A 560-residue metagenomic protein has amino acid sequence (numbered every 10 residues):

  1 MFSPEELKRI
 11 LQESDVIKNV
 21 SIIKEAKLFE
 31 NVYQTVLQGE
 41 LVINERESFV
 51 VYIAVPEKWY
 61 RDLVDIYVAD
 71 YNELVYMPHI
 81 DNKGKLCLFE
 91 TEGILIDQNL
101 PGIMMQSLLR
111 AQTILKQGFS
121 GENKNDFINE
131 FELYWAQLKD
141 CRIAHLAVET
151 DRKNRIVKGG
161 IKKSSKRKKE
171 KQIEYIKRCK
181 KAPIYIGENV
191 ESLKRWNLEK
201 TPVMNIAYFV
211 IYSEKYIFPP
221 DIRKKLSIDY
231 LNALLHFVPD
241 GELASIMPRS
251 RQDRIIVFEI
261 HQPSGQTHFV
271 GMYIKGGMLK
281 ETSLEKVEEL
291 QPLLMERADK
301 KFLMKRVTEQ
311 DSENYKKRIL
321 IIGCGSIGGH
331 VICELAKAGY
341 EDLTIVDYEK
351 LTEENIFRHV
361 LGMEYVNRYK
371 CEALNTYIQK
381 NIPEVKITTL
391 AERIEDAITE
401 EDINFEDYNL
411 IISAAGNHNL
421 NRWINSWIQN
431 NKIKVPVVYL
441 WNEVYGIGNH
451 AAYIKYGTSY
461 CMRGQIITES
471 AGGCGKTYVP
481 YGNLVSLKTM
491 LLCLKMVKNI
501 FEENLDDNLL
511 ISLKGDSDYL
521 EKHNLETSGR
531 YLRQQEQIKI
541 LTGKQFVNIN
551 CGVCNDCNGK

Functional and structural regions predicted by a protein language model:
E25-T91, P101-G102: Compact alpha/beta protein-protein interaction domains typified by the UBC
H79-K124: Structured beta-strand segments within beta-sheet-rich domains
D126, A136-G276, E406-L410, A414-K560: Glycine-rich phosphate/adenylate-binding loop
Q266-I319: N-terminal charged helix/coil linker that caps or initiates catalytic domains
E309-K350: Glycine-rich adenosine-cofactor-binding loop
E334, E400-E401, R422-W427: A short acidic, amphipathic alpha-helical/loop segment
Y348-P383: Glycine-rich phosphate-binding loop and adjoining beta1-alpha1-beta2 segment of Rossmann-like nucleotide-binding folds
N375-N409, A415-N417: A structured beta-alpha segment of the ubiquitous adenosine-cofactor-binding alpha/beta core
